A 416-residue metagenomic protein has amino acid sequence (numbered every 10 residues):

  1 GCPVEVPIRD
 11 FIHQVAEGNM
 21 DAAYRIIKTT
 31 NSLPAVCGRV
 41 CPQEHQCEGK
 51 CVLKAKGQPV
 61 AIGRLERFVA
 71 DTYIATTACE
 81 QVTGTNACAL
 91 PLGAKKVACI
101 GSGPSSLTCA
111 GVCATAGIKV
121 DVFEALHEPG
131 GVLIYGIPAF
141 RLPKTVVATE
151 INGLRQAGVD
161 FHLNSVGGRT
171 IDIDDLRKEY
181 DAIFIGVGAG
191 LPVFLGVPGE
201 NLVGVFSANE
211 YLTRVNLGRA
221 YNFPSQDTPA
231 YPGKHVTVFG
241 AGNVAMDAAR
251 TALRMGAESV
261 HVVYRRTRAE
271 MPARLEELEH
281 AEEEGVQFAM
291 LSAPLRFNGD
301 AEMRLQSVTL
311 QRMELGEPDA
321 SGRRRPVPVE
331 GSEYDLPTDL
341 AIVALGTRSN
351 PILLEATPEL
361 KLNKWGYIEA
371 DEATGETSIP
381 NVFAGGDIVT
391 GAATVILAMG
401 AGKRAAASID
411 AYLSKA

Functional and structural regions predicted by a protein language model:
E5-R39, K56-P91, V215-N216: Ferredoxin-type iron-sulfur electron-transfer modules in oxidoreductases and energy-metabolism complexes
S32, G103-S105, G242-V244, I388-V389: Residue-level detector of alpha-helix initiation sites
V69-L90, T149-V166, P192-M255, N363-A373 (+1 more regions): Glycine-rich dinucleotide-binding loop and its adjacent helix/turn
P91-L92, K96-I100, A148-V197, R296-T309 (+3 more regions): Feature captures the FAD/FMN-dependent oxidoreductase FAD-binding
K96-D121, A245-L253: N-terminal Rossmann-like FAD-binding beta1-loop-alpha1 element of flavoenzymes
K119-V122, L126-A157, F161, A249-R296 (+1 more regions): Rossmann-like dinucleotide-binding cores of NAD(P)H-dependent redox enzymes
N201-G233, P318-A392: FAD-site-proximal beta/loop scaffold in flavoenzymes
A248, I388-S414: A conserved FAD-binding loop/helix module that cradles the flavin
